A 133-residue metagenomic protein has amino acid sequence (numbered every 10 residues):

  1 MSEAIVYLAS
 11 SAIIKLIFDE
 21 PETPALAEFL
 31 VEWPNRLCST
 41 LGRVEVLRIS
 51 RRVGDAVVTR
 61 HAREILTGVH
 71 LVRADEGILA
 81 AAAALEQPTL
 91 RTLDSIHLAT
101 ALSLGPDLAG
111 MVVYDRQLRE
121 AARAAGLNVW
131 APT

Functional and structural regions predicted by a protein language model:
M1-C38, R51-H61, G126-L127, T133: Short, well-structured N-terminal submotif of metal-dependent ribonuclease cores
M1-I5, C38-S39, L102-T133: Acidic, PIN/NYN-like endoribonuclease modules and their adjacent C-terminal/linker elements
L8, C38, R73, T92-S95 (+1 more regions): Short beta-strand scaffold positions
S11, L47, R63-L66, A83 (+1 more regions): Amphipathic alpha-helical segments within well-ordered protein domains
A12-I13, G42, I78, H97 (+1 more regions): Alpha-helix capping/helix-boundary segments
T23, R43, T59-A62, L79 (+1 more regions): A general structural signal for well-ordered alpha-helical segments in protein cores
E32-W33, G68-V69, D107, A125: Structured helix-beta-strand junction loops
T67-P88, D94-T100: Acidic catalytic patch
